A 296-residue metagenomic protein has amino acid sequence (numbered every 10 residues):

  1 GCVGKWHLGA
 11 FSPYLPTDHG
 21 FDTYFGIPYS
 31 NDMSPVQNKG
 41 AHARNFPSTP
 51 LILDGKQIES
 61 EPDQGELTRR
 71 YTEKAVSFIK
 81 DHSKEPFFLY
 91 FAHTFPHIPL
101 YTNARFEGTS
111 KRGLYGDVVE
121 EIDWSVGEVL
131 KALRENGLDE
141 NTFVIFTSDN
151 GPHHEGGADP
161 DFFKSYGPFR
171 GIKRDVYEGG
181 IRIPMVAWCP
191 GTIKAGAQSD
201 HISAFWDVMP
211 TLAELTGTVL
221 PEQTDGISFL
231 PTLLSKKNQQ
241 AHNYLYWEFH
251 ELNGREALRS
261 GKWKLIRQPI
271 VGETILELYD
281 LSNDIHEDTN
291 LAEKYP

Functional and structural regions predicted by a protein language model:
G1, G20-D22, H82-L89, L138-V144 (+3 more regions): Loop/turn elements at helix/coil->beta-strand transitions in domains of secreted/extracellular proteins
V3-W6, I27-Y29, A92-P96, Y101-A104 (+6 more regions): Active-site-proximal beta-strand/loop segments in catalytic clefts of secreted hydrolases
L8-P86, H93-T102: Formylglycine-dependent
F11-G20, I98-Y101, G108-L114, V118 (+2 more regions): Histidine-centered active-site microenvironments of extracellular/periplasmic hydrolases and transferases
D22-P35, H42, P152-E178, T192-A197 (+2 more regions): C-terminal cap/loop subdomain of S1 sulfatases and analogous C-terminal strand-loop tails that border
P50-S60, A104-T109, W188-I193, S282-E287: Short glycine/proline-rich turn/loop motifs
P62-R70, G113-E120, S199-W206, Q223-T224 (+1 more regions): Soluble non-cytosolic domains of exported or imported proteins
P86-A92, V119-I122, V126, L133 (+6 more regions): Beta-strand elements within well-structured catalytic alpha/beta cores of enzymes that handle phosphate/sulfate esters
